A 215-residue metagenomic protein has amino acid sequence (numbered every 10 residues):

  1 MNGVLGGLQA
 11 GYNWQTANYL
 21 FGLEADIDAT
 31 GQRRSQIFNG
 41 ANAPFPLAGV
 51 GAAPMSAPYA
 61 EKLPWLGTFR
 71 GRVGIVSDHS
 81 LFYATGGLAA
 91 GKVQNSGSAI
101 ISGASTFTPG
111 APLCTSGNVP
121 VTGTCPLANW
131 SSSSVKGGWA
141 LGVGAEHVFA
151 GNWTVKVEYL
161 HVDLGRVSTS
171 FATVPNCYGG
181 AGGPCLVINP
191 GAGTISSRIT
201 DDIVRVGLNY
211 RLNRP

Functional and structural regions predicted by a protein language model:
M1-P215: Gram-negative outer-membrane beta-barrel domains
